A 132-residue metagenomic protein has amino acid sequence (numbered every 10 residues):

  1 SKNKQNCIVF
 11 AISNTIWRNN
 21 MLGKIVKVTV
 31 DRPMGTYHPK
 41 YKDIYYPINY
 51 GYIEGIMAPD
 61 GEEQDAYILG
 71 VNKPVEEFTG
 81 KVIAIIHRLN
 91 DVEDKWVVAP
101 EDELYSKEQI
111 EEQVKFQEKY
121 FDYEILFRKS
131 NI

Functional and structural regions predicted by a protein language model:
S1-N20: Short, Lys/Arg-enriched N-terminal segments with co-localized hydrophobic residues within the first ~10-30 amino acids
N20-I132: Hydrophobic N-terminal alpha-helices or hydrophobic patches in metabolic proteins across all domains of life
